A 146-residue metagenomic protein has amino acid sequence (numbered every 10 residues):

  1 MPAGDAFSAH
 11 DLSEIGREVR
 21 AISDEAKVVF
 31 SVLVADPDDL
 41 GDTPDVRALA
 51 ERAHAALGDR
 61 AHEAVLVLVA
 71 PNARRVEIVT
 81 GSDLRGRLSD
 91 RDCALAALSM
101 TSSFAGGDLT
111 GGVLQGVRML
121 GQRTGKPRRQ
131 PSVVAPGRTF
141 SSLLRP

Functional and structural regions predicted by a protein language model:
M1-A64, P71-P146: A structural boundary signal for the start of the first folded domain, especially the loop/turn and N-capping region
